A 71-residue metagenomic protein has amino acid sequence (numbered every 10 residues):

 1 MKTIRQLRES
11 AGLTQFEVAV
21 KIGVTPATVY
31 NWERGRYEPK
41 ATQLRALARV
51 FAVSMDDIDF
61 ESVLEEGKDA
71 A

Functional and structural regions predicted by a protein language model:
K2-K21, A46: Short basic helix-loop element that most often maps to the first helix and adjoining turn of HTH DNA-binding modules
T3, S54-D59: Short, solvent-exposed coil/turn linker segments
S10, E38, V50-V53: Conserved amphipathic alpha-helical interaction elements at protein-protein interfaces in regulatory, energy-coupling
V24-E38: Recognition helix of helix-turn-helix/homeodomain-like DNA-binding domains that insert into the DNA major groove
N31, T42, R49, D57-A71: Short, charged recognition helix plus adjacent turn of helix-turn-helix-like nucleic-acid-binding domains
